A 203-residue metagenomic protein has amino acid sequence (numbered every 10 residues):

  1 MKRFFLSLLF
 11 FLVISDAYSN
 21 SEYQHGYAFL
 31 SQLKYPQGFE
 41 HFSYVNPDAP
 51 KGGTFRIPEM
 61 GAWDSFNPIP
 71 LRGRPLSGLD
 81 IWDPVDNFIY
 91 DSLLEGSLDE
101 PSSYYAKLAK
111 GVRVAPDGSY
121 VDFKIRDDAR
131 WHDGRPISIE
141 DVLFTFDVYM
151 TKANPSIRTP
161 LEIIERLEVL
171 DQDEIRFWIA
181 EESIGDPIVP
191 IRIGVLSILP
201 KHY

Functional and structural regions predicted by a protein language model:
F4-V13: Sec-dependent N-terminal signal peptides
L12-A17, Y149: Hydrophobic membrane-targeting alpha-helices
N20-D117, D147: N-terminal lobe/hinge region of extracytoplasmic solute-binding protein
V45, A49-P50, P70-I81, G111-P155 (+3 more regions): Aromatic- and charge-enriched surface segment that lines or borders ligand/interaction sites
D91, E140, E162-E165: Extracytoplasmic/periplasmic beta-strand context in beta-sandwich domains, especially the cupredoxin/COX2 CuA-binding
L98, D128, A180-E182: Short loop segments at secondary-structure junctions
K124, R158-Y203: Surface-exposed binding/hinge segments that line and control ligand-binding clefts or catalytic entry sites
